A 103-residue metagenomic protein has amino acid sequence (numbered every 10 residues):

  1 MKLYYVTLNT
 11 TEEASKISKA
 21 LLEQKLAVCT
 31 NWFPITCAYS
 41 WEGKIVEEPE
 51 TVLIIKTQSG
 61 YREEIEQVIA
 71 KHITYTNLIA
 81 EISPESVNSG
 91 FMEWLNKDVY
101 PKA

Functional and structural regions predicted by a protein language model:
M1-A103: Positively charged, small/polar-rich N-terminal and surface patches that mediate targeting and assembly and bind
